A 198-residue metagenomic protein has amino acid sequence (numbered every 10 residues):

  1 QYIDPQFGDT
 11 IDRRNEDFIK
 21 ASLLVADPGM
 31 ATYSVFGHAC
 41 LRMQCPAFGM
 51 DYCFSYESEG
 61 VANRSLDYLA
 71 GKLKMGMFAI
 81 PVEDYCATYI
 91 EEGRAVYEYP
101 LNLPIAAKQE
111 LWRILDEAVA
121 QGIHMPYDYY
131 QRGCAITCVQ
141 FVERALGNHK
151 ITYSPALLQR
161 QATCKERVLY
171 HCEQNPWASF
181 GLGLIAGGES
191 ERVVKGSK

Functional and structural regions predicted by a protein language model:
E16-R94: Glycine-rich catalytic cores of cysteine/serine-nucleophile enzymes that process amide/ester linkages in cell-envelope
G29-M30, G93-N102, V119-Y129: Second-shell loop/turn segments in exported
L101-Q109, R144: Glycine-rich, acidic and aromatic/proline-enriched surface loops and short helix-turn segments that act as binding
L111-W112, Y129: Soluble secreted/lumenal catalytic domains with histidine-centered metal-binding or acid-base catalytic motifs
E117-K198: Activation targets extended, charge/polar-rich intrinsically disordered C-terminal tails
